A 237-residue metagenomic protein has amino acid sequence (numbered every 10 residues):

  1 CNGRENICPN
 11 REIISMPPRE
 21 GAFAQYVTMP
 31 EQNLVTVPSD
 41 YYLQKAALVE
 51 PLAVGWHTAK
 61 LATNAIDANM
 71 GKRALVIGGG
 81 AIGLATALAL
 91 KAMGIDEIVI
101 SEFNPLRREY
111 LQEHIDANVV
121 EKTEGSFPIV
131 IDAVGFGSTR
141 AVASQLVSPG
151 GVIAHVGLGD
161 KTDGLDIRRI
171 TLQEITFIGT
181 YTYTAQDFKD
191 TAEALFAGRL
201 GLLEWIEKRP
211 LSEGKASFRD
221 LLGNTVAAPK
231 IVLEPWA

Functional and structural regions predicted by a protein language model:
C1-L34: Glycine-rich phosphate/adenylate-binding loop and adjacent beta-alpha elements of nucleotide- or dinucleotide-binding
Y41-E121: Mid-domain Rossmann-like dinucleotide-binding core that forms the NAD(H)/NADP(H) cofactor-binding site
N104-L106, G137, D160: Helix N-cap at the beta1-alpha1 junction of Rossmann-like dinucleotide-binding domains, i.e., the first residues
T123-V130: A short acidic, Gly/Pro-enriched loop at the edge of an enzyme's catalytic core that lines a small-molecule cofactor
A141, A185, K189-A237: C-terminal hydrophobic helical "lid"/dimerization subdomain of Rossmann-like NAD(P)H-dependent oxidoreductases
V147-S148: Helix-to-beta-strand junctions that scaffold the AdoMet/dcAdoMet cofactor pocket in Class I SAM-dependent enzymes
G151: Glycine-centered, small-residue-biased loops immediately flanking beta-strands in adenine/cofactor-binding cores
G157-E174, Q186, D190-E193: Rossmann-fold NAD(P)-binding glycine/threonine-rich loop
